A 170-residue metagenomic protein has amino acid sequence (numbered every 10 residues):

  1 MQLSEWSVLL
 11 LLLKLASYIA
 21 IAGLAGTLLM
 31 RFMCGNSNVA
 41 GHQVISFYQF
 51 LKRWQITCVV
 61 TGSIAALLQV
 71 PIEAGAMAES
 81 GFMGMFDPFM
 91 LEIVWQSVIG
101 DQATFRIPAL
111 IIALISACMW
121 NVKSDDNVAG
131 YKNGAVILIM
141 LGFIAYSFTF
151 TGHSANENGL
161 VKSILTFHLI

Functional and structural regions predicted by a protein language model:
M1-I170: Polytopic transmembrane helical bundles with strong interfacial aromatic enrichment
